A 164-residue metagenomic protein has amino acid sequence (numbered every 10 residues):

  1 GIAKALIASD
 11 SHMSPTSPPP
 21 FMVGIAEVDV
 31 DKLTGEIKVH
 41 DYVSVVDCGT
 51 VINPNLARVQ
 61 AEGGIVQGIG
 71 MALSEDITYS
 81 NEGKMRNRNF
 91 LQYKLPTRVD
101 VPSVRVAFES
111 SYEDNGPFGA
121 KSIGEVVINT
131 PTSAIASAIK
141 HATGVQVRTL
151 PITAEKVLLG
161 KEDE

Functional and structural regions predicted by a protein language model:
G1-I65, M71-D100, K156-E164: Cofactor-centric catalytic regions
K38-H40, F108, T149-I152: General beta-strand structural signal in soluble alpha/beta enzymes
T50-N55, G116-E125: Glycine- and acidic
G63-L73, S122-H141: Conserved phosphate/anionic-ligand binding catalytic regions in large, soluble enzymes, centered on
M85, F90-Y93, F118, I123 (+1 more regions): Short clusters of hydrophobic/aromatic residues that line enzyme substrate/ligand-binding pockets
P96-A120: Generic long, charged, amphipathic alpha-helical segments
V127, A136-E164: Intrinsic disorder at enzyme termini
